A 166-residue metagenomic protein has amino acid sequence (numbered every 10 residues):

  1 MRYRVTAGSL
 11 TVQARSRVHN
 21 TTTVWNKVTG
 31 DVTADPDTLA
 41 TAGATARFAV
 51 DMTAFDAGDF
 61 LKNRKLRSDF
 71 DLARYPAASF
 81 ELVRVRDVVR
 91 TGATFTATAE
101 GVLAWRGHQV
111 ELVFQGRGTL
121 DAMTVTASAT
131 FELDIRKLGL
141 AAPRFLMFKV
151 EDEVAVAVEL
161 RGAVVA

Functional and structural regions predicted by a protein language model:
M1-A166: Low-complexity, acidic/polar, glycine-enriched regions of mature
